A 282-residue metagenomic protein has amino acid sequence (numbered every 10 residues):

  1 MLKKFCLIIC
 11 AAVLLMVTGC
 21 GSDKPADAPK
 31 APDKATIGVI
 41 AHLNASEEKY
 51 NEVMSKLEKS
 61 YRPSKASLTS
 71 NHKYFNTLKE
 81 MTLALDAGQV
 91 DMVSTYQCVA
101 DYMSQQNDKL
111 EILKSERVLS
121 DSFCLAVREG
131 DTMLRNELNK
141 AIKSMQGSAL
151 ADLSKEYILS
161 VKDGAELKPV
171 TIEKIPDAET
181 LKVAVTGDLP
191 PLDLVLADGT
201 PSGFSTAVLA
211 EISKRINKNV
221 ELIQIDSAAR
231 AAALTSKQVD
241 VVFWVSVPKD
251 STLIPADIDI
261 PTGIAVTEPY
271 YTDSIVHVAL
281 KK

Functional and structural regions predicted by a protein language model:
M1-F5: Positively charged n-region of N-terminal signal peptides that target proteins for export
M16-G19: C-terminal motif of bacterial Sec signal peptides marking the signal peptidase cleavage site
G21, A41-P63, L119-E166, T206-R215 (+1 more regions): Extended ligand-binding regions for polar small-molecule ligands
K24-K30, L153-A178: Bacterial Sec-exported substrate-binding components of ABC uptake systems
P25-A35, E268, A279-K282: Flexible hinge/capping segments at coil-to-helix
K30-Y96, P176-D250: Extracytoplasmic small-molecule ligand-binding "clamshell" domains of the periplasmic binding protein/Venus flytrap
V90, L110-S115, R230-S246, D250-D273: Short beta-strand-centered segments that line the small-molecule binding cleft or hinge of alpha/beta clamshell
S104-N139, G187, D259-K281: Periplasmic-binding protein-like
